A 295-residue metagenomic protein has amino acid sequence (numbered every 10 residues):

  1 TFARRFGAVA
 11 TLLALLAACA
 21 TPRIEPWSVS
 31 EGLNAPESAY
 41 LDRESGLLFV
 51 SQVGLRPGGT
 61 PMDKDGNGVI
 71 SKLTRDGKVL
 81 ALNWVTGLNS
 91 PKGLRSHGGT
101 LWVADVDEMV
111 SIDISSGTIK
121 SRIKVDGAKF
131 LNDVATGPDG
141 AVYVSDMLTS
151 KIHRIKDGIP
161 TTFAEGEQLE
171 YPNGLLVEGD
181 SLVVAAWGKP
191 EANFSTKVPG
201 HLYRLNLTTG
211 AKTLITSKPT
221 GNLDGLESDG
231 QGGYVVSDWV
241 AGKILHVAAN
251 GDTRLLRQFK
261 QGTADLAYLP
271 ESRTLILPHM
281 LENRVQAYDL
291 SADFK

Functional and structural regions predicted by a protein language model:
T1-V9: Bacterial N-terminal signal peptides that target proteins for export
L16-A18: C-terminal motif of bacterial Sec signal peptides marking the signal peptidase cleavage site
I24-S30, K78-V85, T118-K124, I159-E165 (+2 more regions): A short beta-strand motif characteristic of beta-propeller blades
G32-S45, G66, V85-T100, V106 (+6 more regions): Beta-rich, blade/repeat-based domains predominating in secreted/periplasmic proteins but also intracellular
S51-V53, D105, D146, A186-G188 (+2 more regions): Recurrent small/Gly-Pro-centered beta-turn motifs in extracellular repeat architectures
G54-G59, E108, T149-S150, K189-N193 (+2 more regions): Short glycine/acidic-enriched loop and turn motifs that connect beta-strands
S71, V110-S111, K151-H153, Y203 (+2 more regions): WD40 beta-propeller blade core
L73-G77, D113-T118, I155-I159, N206-G210 (+2 more regions): Short loop/turn segments that connect beta-strands within beta-propeller blades
